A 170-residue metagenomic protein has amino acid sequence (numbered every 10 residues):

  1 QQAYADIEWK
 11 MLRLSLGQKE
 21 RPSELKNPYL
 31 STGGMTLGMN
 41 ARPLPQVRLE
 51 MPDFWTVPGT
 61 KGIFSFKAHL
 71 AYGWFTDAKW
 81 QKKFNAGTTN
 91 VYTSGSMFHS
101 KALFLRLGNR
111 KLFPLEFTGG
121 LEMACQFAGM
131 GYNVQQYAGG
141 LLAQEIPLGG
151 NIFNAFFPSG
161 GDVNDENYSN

Functional and structural regions predicted by a protein language model:
Q1, I7, L14-E20, F66-W74 (+1 more regions): Transmembrane beta-barrel strands of outer-membrane/channel proteins
Q1, K19-M35, T56, G73-W80 (+1 more regions): Sequence/structural signature of outer-membrane beta-barrel proteins
A3-I7, L16, V47-D53, L103-N109 (+1 more regions): Residues on the lipid-exposed face of transmembrane beta-strands in outer-membrane beta-barrel proteins
E8-L12, F54-A68, R106-T118: Short loop/turn motifs that connect adjacent beta-strands in outer-membrane beta-barrel proteins
W9, N40-R42, K61, S94-S100 (+1 more regions): Transmembrane beta-barrel outer-membrane domains
T32-L37, A86-V91: Extracellular loop and loop/strand-boundary signature of outer-membrane beta-barrel proteins
K61, A78-F84, Q126-A138: Outer-membrane beta-barrel and related beta-rich outer-membrane complex signature in Gram-negative bacteria
F117-G119, F127-N170: Long, internal scaffold/assembly segments composed of regular secondary structure
